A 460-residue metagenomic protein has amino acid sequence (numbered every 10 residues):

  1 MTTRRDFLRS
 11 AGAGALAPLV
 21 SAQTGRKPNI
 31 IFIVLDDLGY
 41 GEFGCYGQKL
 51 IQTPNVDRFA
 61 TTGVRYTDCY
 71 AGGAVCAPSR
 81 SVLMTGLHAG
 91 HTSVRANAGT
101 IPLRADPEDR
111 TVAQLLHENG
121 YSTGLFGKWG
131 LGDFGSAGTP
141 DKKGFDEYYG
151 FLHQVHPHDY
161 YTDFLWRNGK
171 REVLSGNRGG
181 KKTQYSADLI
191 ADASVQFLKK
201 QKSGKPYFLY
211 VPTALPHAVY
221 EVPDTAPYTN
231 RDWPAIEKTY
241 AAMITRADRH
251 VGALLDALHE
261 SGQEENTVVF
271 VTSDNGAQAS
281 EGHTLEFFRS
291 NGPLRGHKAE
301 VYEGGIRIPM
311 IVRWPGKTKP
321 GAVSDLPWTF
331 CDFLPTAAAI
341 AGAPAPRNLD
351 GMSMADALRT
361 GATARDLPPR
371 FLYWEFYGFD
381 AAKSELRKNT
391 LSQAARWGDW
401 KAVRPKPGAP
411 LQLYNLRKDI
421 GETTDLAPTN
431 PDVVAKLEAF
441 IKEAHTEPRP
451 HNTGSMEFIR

Functional and structural regions predicted by a protein language model:
T2-Q412, I420-R460: Formylglycine-dependent sulfatase
